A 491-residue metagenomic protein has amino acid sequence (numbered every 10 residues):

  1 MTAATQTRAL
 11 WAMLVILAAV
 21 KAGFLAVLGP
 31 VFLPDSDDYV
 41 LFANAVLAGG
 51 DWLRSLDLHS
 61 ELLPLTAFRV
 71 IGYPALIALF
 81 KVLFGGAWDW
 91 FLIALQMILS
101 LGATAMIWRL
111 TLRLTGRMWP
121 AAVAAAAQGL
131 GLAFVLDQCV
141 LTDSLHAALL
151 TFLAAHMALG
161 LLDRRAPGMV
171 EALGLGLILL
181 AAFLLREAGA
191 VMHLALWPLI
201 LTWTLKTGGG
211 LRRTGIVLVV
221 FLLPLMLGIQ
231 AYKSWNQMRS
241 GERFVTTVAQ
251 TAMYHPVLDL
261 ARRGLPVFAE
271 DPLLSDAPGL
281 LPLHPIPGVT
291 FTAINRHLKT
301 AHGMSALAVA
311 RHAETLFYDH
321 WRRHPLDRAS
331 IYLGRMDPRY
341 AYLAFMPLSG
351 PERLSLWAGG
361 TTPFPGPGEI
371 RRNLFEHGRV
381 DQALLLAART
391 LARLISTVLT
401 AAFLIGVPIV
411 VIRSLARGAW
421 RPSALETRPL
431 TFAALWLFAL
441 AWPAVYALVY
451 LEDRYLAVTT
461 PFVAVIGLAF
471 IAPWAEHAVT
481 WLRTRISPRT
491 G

Functional and structural regions predicted by a protein language model:
M1-G23, V217, P429-T431, A478-G491: Start-transfer (signal-anchor) and selected internal transmembrane alpha helices of multi-pass inner/ER membrane
Q6-P34, G129, L223-S234: Transmembrane signal-anchor helices characteristic of membrane glycosylation enzymes that use polyprenol
R8-A12, I107-L130, A147-A148, A166-V170: Transmembrane-helix signature of polytopic, membrane-embedded enzymes that assemble or transfer cell-envelope glycans
A22, D37-L65, G72-A75: Extracytosolic helix-loop segments that constitute the early lumenal/periplasmic catalytic or substrate-binding loops
P34, F91-L99, V123-M157, A182-A195 (+1 more regions): Multi-pass, polyprenyl lipid-linked donor-dependent membrane glycosyltransferases
A67, I71-A75, L83-G102: Loop-to-helix entry region of an early transmembrane alpha helix in multi-pass inner-membrane enzymes
D89-L95, S330-L435: Membrane-interface anchor segments at the N-terminal boundary of transmembrane helices in multi-pass membrane enzymes
V245-R371: Membrane-proximal stem/loop segments at transmembrane-domain junctions that anchor or position
